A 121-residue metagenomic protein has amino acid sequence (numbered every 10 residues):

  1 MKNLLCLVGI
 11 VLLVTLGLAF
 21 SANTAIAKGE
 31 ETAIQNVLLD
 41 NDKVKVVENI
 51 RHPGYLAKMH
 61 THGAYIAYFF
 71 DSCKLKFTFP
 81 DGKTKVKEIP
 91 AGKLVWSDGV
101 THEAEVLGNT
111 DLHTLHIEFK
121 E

Functional and structural regions predicted by a protein language model:
M1-L5: Positively charged n-region of N-terminal signal peptides that target proteins for export
V8-A19: Bacterial N-terminal signal peptides
N23-V44: Short N-terminal segments immediately surrounding and downstream of signal-peptide cleavage
K45-T61, T78: Conserved short histidine dyad/triad with adjacent acidic residue
K58-G63, H102, V106: His-enriched metal-coordination microenvironments in redox/metal-binding proteins
H62-D81: Glycine- and acidic-residue-biased ligand/ion/polar-headgroup-sensing regions
S72, G99-K120: Ligand-binding loop in jelly-roll beta-barrel domains
G82-G99: Short acidic-glycine-tyrosine-enriched beta hairpin
